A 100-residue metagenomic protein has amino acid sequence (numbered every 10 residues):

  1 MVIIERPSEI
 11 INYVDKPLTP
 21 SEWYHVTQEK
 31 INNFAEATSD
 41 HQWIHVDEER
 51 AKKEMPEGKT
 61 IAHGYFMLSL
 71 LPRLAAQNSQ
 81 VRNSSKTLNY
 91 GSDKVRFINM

Functional and structural regions predicted by a protein language model:
V2-T60: Catalytic strand-loop segment that frames the active site of acyl-thioester-processing enzymes
K53-A62, F66-M100: Hydrophobic beta-strand-centered segment that forms part of the acyl-chain substrate-binding groove
